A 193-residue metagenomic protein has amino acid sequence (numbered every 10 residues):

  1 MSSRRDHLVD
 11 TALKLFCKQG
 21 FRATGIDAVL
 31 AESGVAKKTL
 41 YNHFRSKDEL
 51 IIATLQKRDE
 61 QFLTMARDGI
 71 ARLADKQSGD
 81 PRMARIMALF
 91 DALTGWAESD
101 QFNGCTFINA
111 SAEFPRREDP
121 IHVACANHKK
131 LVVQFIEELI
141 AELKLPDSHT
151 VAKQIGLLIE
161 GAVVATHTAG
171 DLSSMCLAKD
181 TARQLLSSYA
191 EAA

Functional and structural regions predicted by a protein language model:
H7, T11, L15-E49, A53: Helix-turn-helix
D27, N109, E160: Conserved acidic functional residues
A53, R67-S99, A152-I155: Hydrophobic alpha-helical connector segments
Q56-F62: Short, basic, alpha-helical segments at the C-terminal edge of helix-turn-helix-like DNA-binding modules
A97-D119: Amphipathic alpha-helical segments used for helix-helix packing
I121-N127, A141-Y189, A193: Hydrophobic/aromatic-rich alpha-helical bundle segments in the mid-to-C-terminal region
